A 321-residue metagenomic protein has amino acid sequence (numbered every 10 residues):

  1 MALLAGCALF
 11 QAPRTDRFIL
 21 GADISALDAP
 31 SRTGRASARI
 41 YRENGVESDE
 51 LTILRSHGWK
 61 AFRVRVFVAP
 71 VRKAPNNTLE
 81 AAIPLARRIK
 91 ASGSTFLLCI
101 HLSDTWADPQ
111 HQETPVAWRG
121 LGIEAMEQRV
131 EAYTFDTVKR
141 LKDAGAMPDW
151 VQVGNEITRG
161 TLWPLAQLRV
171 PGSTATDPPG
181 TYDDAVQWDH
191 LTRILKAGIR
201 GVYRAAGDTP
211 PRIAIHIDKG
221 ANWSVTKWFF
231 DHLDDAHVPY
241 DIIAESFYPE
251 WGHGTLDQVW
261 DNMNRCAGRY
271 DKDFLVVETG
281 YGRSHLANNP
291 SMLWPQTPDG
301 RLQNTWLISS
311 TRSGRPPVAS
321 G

Functional and structural regions predicted by a protein language model:
P13-E50: Boundary/entry segment of secreted carbohydrate-active catalytic domains
L20, K60, D149, D241 (+1 more regions): Short acidic/polar active-site loop segments enriched in Thr and Asp
P30-S31, A38-V46, V68-E80, T158-T161 (+2 more regions): Acidic-and-aromatic substrate-binding clefts and catalytic sites of carbohydrate-active enzymes
S37-R55, V130-R140, W223-D234, W306-S310: Short, acidic/polar
S48-L51, D189, Y203-I215, G220-L293 (+1 more regions): Glycoside hydrolase catalytic-domain groove-lining segments
L51-Q187, L191-I213, D218: Substrate-binding cleft and catalytic face of glycoside hydrolase catalytic domains, especially the flexible beta-alpha
S284-N288, P298-T305: Outer-membrane beta-barrel translocator/channel fold
